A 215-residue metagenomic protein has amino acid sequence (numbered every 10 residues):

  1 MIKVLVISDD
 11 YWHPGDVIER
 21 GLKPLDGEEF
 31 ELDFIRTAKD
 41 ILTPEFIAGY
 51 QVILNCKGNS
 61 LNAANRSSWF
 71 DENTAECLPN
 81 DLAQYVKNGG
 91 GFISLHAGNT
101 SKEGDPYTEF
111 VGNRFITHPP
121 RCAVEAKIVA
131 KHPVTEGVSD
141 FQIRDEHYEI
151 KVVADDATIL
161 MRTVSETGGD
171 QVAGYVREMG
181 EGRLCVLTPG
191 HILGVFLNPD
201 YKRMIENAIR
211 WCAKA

Functional and structural regions predicted by a protein language model:
M1-V52: Aromatic-Pro/Gly-enriched surface loop or interdomain linker that acts as a lid/target-recognition segment
Y11-W12, D40, N59-N62, G98-K102 (+1 more regions): Solvent-exposed loop/turn segments at secondary-structure junctions within structured extracellular/periplasmic domains
D16, R20, L25, E29-L32 (+2 more regions): Catalytic beta-strand/loop cores that center a nucleophilic Ser/Cys/Thr and support acyl-enzyme chemistry
V17, G180-L184, T188-A215: Extracellular ligand-binding/catalytic regions of CAZymes and related secreted enzymes and adhesion modules
E19-K23, P79-V86, I205, I209: Short amphipathic alpha-helical segments and helix-helix/interface helices
Q51-C56, L184-V186: Structural motif
S60-G137: A glycine-rich, often tryptophan-bearing local segment used as a flexible ligand/cofactor-contacting loop or short
